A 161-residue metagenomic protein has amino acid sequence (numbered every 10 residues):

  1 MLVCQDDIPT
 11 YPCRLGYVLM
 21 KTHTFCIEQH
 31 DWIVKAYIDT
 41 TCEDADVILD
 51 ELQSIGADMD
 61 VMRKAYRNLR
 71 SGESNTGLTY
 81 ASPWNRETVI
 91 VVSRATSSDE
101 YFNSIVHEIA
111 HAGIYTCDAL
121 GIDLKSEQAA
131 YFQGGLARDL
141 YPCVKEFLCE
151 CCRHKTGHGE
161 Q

Functional and structural regions predicted by a protein language model:
W32-V61: Acidic, glycine-rich loop-and-strand cores that form catalytic or ligand-binding grooves in diverse globular domains
I55-D99, A112: Active-site scaffold of zinc-dependent metalloenzymes
N103-Y115: Active-site recognition of the HExxH zinc-binding catalytic motif
Y115-D123: Short helix/strand-bridging catalytic loops that position acidic/His residues to coordinate divalent metals and engage
D123-H154: Post-HExxH zinc-binding segment in Zn-dependent metallohydrolases
